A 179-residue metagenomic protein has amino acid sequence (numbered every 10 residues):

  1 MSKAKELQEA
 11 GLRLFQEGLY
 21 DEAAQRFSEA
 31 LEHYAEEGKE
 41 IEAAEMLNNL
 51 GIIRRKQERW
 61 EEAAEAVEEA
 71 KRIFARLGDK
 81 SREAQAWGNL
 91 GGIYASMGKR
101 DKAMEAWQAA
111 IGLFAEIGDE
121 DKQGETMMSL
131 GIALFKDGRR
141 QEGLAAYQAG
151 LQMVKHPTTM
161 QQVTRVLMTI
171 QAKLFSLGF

Functional and structural regions predicted by a protein language model:
K5-G18, Q25, E32, I41-K56 (+5 more regions): Conserved alpha-helical positions within TPR/SEL1-like repeat arrays
W107, M128, I132-T158: TPR/TPR-like (Sel1-like) alpha-helical repeat modules
L144-Y147, L151-F179: Terminal, low-structured helical/coil segments at or just beyond the last alpha-helical repeat
